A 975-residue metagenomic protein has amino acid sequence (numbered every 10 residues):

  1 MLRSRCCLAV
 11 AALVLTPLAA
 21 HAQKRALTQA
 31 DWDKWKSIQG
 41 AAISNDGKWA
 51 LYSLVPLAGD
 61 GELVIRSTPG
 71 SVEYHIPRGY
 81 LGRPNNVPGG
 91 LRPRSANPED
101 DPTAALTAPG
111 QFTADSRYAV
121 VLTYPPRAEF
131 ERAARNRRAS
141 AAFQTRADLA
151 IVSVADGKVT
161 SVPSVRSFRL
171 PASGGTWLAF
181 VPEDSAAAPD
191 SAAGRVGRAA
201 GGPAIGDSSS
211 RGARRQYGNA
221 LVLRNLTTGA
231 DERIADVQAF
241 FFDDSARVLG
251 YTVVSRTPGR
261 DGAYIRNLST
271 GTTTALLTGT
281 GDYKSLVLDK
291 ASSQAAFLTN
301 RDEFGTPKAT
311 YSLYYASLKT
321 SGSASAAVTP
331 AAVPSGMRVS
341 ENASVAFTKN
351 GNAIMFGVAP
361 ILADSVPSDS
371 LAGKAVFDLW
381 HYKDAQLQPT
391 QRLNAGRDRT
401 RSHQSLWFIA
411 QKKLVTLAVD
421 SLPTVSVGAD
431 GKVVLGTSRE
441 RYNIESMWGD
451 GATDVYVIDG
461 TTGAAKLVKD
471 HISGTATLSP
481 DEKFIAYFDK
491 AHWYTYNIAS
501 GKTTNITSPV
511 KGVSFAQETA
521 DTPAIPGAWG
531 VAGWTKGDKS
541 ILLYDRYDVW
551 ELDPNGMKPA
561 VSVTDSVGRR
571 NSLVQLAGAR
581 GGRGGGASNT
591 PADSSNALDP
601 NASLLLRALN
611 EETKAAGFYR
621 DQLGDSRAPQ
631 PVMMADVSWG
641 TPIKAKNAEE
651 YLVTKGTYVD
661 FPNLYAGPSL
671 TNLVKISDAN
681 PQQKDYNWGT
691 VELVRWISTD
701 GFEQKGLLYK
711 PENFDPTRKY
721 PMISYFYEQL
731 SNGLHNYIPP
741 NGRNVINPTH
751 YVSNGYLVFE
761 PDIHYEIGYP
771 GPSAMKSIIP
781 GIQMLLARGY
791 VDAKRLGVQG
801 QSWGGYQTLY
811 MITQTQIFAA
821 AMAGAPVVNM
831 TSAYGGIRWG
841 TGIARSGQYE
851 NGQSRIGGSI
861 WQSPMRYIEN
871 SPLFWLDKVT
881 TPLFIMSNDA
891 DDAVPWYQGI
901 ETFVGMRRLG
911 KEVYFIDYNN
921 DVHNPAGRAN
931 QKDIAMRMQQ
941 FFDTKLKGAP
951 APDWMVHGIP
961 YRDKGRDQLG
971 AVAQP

Functional and structural regions predicted by a protein language model:
M1-R5: Positively charged n-region of N-terminal signal peptides that target proteins for export
C7-L8, H21-P662, A666-G667, A951-P960 (+1 more regions): Beta-propeller folds
C7-P17: Bacterial N-terminal signal peptides
Q404, L664, W696, G706 (+4 more regions): Conserved hydrophobic/aromatic pocket- or pore-lining residues that grip, position, or stack substrates in active sites
R439, L609, G656, Y725-Q729 (+2 more regions): Glycine-rich His-Gly loop
I676-R718: N-terminal cap/lid segment of alpha/beta-hydrolase-fold proteins
Y720, Y727-N732: Active-site glycine-rich loops that stabilize anionic/oxyanionic intermediates across multiple enzyme folds
Y725, H735-P975: Active-site-proximal cap/loop segments of hydrolase catalytic domains
